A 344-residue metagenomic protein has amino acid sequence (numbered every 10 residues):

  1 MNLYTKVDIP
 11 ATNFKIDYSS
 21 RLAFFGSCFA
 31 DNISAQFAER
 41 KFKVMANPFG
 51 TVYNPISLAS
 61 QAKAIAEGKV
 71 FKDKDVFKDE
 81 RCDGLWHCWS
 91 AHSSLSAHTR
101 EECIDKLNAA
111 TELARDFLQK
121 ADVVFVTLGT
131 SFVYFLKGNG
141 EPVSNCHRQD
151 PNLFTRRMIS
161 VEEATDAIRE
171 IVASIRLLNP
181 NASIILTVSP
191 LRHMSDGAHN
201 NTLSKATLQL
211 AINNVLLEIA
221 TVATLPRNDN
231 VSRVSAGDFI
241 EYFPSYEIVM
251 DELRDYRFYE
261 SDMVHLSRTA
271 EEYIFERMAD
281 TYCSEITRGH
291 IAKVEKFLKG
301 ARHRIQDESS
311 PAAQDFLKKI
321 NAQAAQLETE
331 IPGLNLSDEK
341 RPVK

Functional and structural regions predicted by a protein language model:
M1-K72, N214, E218: Serine-esterase "nucleophile elbow" of acetyl-processing enzymes
T5, S131, A173-T202, V294-A301 (+1 more regions): Active-site segments of SGNH/GDSL-like serine hydrolases that catalyze O-acetyl group transfer/hydrolysis on lipids
N32, K43-V126, T130-F135: Conserved SGNH/GDSL esterase-like catalytic core that processes O-acyl groups on lipids and polysaccharides
G138-V161: A solvent-exposed, charged loop/short amphipathic helix patch at secondary-structure junctions
R148-R156, T202-L216, H265-R268: Acidic, His- and aromatic-enriched active-site or binding-groove loops in soluble protein domains that engage sugars
S183-I185, A206-I219, D238-D255, R277 (+1 more regions): Extracellular serine-dependent O-acyl
A223-G237: A cross-taxon signal for low-complexity, glycine/charged-rich
S261-D262, E272, R277-K344: Conserved catalytic region of serine esterases and O-acyltransferases that act on ester linkages in lipids
